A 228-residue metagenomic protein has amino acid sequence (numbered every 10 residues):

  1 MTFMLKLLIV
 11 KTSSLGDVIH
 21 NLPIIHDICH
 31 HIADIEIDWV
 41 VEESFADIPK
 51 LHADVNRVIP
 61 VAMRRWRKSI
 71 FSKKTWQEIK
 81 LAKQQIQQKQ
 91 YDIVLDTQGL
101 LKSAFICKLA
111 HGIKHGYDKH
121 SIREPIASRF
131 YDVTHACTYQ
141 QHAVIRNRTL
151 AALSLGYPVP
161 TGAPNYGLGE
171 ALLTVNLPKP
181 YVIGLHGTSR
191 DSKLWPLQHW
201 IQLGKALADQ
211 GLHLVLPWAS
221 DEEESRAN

Functional and structural regions predicted by a protein language model:
M1-N228: Catalytic machinery of carbohydrate-active enzymes, primarily nucleotide-sugar-dependent glycosyltransferases
